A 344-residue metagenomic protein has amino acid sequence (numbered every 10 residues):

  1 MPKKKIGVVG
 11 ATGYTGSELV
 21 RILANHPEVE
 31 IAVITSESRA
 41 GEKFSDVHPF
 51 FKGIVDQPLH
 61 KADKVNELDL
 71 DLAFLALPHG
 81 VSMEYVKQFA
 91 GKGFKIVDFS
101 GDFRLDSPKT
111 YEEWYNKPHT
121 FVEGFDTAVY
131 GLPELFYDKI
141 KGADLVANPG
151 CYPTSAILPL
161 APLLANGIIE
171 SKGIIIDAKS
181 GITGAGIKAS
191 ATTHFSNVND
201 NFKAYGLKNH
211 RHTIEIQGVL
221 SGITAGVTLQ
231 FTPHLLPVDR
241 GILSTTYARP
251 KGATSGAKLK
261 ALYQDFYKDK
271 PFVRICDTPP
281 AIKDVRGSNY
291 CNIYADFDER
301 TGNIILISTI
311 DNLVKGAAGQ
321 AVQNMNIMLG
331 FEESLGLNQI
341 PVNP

Functional and structural regions predicted by a protein language model:
M1-D200, Y205-L207, D296-R300, N343-P344: N-terminal Rossmann-like NAD(P) cofactor-binding subdomain of oxidoreductases, focused on the glycine-rich
A24-E28, Y137, A165-I169, H210 (+5 more regions): Generic secondary-structure signature for well-ordered alpha-helical cores
A143, F202, G241-T245, I305: Short, solvent-exposed beta-strand edge segments and adjacent coil->beta transition regions
I169, D200, R211, T224-G226 (+1 more regions): Short gly/pro-enriched beta-turn/loop segments at secondary-structure junctions
S190-T193, K203, H212-A225, L229-L235: Anionic-ligand binding region
A204-K208, L236, A281-V285: Short Gly/Pro-enriched turn/cap motifs at secondary-structure boundaries
T232-H234, G241, T254: PLP-dependent aminotransferase class I/II
S244-P344: C-terminal active-site/capping subdomain that shapes the small-molecule cofactor and substrate pocket of enzyme
